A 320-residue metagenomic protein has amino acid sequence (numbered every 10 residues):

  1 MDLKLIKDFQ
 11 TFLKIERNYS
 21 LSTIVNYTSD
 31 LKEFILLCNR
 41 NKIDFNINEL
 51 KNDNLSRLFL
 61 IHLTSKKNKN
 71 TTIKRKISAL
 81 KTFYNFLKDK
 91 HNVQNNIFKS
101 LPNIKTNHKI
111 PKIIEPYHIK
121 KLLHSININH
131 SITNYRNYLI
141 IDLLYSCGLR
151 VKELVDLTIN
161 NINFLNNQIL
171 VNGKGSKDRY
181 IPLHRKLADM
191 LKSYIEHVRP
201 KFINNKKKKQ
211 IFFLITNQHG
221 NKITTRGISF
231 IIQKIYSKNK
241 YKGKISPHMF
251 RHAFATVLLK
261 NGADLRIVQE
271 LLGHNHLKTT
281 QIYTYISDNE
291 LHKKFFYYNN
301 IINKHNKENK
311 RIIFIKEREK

Functional and structural regions predicted by a protein language model:
M1-K320: Conserved catalytic core of the tyrosine transesterase superfamily
